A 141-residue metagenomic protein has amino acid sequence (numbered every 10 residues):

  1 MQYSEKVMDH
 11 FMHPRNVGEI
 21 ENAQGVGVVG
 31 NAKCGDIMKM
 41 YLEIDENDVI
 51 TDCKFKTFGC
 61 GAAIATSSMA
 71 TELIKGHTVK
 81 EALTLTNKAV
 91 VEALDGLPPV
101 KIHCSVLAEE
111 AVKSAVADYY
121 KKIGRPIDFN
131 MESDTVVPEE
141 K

Functional and structural regions predicted by a protein language model:
M1-G27, H77-E81, L85-K141: C-terminal binding/interaction regions
V17-I50: Structured beta-strand/loop patches that form or line metal/cofactor-binding pockets in enzymes
C34, T57-A65, C104: Short, thiol/selenol-centered motifs that function as redox-active sites or metal-ligating centers
L42, T51-C53, A70, E81: Helix-adjacent hinge/juxtasegments
I44-F55, A89-A93: Glycine/charged-rich beta-loop-alpha catalytic/anionic-binding loops adjacent to active sites
V49, F58, L73: Active-site cofactor/substrate anionic-group-binding motifs, chiefly glycine- and Lys/Arg-rich phosphate-binding loops
A62-H77: Alpha-helical support elements that line or immediately flank enzyme active sites and cofactor-binding pockets
